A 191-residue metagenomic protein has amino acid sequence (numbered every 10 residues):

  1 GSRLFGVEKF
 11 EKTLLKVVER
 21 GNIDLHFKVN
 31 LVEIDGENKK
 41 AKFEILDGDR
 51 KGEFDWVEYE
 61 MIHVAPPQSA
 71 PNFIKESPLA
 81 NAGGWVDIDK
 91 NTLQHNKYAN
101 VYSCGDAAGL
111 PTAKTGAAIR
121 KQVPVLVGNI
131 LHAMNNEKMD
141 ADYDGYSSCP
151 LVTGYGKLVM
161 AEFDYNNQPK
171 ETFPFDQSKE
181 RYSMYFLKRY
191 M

Functional and structural regions predicted by a protein language model:
G1-F5, C149-G154: Short, conserved secondary-structure transition motifs
G1-G83: A Rossmann-like FAD-binding core segment of flavoenzymes
E37, A82, K97, G145-S147: A generic structural signal for well-ordered coil/turn residues at beta-strand boundaries that shape enzyme active-site
D49-K51, P111, Q168-K170: A short local loop/turn or secondary-structure capping micro-motif enriched for an aromatic residue
D55-K121, L131-H132: FAD-site-proximal beta/loop scaffold in flavoenzymes
G84-Y102, T153-T172: FAD-binding beta-loop-beta segment adjacent to the flavin cofactor pocket
C104-T153, M160: A conserved FAD-binding loop/helix module that cradles the flavin
M160-M191: C-terminal auxiliary extensions adjacent to catalytic cores
